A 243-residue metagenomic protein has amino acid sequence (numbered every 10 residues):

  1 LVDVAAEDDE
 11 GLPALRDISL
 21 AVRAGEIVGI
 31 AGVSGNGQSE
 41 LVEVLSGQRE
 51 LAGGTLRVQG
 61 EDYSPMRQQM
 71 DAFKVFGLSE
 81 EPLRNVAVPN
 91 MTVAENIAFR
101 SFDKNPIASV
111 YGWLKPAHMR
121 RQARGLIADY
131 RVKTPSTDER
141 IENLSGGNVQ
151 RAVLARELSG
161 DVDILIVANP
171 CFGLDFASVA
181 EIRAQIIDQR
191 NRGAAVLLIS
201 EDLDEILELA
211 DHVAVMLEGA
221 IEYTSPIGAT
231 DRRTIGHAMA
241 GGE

Functional and structural regions predicted by a protein language model:
L1-E243: Glycine-rich phosphate-binding loops of nucleotide-dependent enzymes
